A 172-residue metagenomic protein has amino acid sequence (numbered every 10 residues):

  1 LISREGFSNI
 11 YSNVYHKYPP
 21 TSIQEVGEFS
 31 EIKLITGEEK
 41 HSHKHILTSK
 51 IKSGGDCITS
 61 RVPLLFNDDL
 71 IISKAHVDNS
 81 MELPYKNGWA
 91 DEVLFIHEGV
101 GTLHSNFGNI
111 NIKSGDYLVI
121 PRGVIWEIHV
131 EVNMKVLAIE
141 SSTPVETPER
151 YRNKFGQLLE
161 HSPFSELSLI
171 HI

Functional and structural regions predicted by a protein language model:
L1-E140: An N-terminus-focused feature that recognizes amino-terminal "leader" regions
V145-S168: Glycine- and charge-enriched low-complexity intrinsically disordered segments
I170-I172: Conserved small/polar residues in nucleotide/adenosyl-binding loops
